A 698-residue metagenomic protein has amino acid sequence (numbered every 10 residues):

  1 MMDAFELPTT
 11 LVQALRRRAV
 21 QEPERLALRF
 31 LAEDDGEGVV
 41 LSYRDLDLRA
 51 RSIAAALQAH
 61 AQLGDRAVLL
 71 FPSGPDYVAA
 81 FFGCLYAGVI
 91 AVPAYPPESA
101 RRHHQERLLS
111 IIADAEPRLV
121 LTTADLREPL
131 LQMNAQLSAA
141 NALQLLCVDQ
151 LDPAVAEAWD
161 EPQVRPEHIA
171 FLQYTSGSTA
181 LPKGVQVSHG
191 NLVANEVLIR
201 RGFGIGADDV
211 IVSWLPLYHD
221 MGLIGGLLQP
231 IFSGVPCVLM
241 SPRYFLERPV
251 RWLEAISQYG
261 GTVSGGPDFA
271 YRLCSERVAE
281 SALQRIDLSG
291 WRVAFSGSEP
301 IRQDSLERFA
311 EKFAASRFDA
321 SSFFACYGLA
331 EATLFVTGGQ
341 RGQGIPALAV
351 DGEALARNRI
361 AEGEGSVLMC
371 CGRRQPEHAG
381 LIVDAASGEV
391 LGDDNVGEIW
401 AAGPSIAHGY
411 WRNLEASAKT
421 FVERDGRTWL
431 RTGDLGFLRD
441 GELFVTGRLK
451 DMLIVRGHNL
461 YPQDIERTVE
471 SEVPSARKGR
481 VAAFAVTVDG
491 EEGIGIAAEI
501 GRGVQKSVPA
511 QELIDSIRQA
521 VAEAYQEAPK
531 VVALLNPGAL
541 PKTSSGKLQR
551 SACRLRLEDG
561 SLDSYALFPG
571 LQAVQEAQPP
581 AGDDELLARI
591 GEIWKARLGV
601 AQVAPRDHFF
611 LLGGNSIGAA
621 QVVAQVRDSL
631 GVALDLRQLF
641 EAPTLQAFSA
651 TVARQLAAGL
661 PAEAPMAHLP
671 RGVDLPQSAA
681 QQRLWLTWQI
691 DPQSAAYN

Functional and structural regions predicted by a protein language model:
P8, G479-R480, T487, E492 (+5 more regions): AMP-binding/adenylate-forming catalytic domain of the ANL superfamily
P23-L26, L145-L146, P153-Y174, A180-L181 (+4 more regions): Conserved pre-ATP/AMP-binding loop-to-beta segment of ANL
E24-F82, E98-L109, A158-Q163, G184-N191: Conserved AMP-binding/adenylate-forming core of the ANL superfamily
V120, S257, S264, G403 (+6 more regions): AMP-binding/adenylate-forming catalytic core of the ANL superfamily
V193-V210, D220-T262, R277-A282: Conserved AMP-binding/adenylation subdomain of ANL enzymes
G261-G265, R277-G365, A379, S387-E389: Gly/Ser/Thr-rich phosphate-binding loop
M369-A379, A386-D394, E398-N459, F610: Conserved ATP-binding/catalytic segment of the ANL
A566-S694: Regions immediately C-terminal to embedded phosphopantetheine-bearing carrier domains
